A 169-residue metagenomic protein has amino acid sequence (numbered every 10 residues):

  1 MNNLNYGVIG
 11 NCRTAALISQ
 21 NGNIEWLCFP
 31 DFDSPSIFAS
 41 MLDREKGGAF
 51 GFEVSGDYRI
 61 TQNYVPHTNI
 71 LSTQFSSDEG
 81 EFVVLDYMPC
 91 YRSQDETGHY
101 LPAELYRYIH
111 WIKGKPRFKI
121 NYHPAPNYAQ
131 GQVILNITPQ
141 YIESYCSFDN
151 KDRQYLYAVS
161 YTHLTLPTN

Functional and structural regions predicted by a protein language model:
M1-A49, R59-L85: Beta-strand-rich N-terminal accessory domains
N2, L156-Y161: Compositionally biased, intrinsically disordered low-complexity segments enriched in polar/Pro/Gly and often Gln
D57-P102, N136, Q140-A158: Extended, loop-rich substrate-binding clefts of extracytoplasmic carbohydrate-active enzymes
G80-P126, L164: Acidic, contiguous internal or C-terminal segments within carbohydrate-active enzymes that form a structured patch used
N127-I134: Short aromatic-acidic-glycine turn motif
T162-T168: Conserved small/polar residues in nucleotide/adenosyl-binding loops
